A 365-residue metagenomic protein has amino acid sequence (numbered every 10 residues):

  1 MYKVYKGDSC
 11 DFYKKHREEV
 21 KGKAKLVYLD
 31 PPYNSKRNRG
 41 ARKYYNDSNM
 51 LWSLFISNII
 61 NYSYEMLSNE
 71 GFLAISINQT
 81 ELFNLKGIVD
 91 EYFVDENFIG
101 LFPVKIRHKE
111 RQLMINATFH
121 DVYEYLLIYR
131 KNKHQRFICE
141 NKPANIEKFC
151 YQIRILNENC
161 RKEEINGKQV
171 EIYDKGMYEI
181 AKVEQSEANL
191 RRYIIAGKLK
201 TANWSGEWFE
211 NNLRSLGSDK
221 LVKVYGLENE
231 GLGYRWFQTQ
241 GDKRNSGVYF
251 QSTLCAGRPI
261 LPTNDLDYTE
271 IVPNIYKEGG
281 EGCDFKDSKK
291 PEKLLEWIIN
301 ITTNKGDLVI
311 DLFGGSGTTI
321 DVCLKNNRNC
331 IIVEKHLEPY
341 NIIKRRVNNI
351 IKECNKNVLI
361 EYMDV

Functional and structural regions predicted by a protein language model:
M1-L308, Y340: Class I S-adenosyl-L-methionine
K6-S9, N49-S53, E292-D364: Conserved S-adenosyl-L-methionine
K131, D364-V365: Solvent-exposed, well-ordered amphipathic alpha-helical segments that flank/support binding or catalytic loops
